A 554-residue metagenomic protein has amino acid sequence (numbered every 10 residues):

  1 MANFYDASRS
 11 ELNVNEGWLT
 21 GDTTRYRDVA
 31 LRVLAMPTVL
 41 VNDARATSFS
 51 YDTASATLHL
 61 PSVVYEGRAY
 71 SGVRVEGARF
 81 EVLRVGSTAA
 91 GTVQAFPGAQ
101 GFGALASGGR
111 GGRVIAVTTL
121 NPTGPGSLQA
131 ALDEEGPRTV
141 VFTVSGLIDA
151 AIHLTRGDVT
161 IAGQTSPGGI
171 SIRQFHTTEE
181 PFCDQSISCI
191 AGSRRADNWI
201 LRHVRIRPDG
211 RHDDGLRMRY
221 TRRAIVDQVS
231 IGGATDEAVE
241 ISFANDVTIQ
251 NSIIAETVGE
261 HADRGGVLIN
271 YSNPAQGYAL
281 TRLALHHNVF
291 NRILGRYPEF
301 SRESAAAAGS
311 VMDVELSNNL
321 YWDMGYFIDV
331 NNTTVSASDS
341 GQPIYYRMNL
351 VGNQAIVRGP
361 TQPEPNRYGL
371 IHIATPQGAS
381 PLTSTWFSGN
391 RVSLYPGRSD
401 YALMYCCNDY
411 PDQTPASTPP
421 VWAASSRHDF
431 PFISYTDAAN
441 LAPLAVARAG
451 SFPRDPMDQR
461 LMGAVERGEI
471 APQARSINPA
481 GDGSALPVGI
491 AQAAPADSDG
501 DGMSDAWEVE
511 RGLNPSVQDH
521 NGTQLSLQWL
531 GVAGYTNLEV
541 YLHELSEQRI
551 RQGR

Functional and structural regions predicted by a protein language model:
V29-R32: Short tryptophan-centered beta-strand motifs in secreted/extracellular beta-sheet-rich domains of glycan-recognition
A95-V140, H520: Acidic Gly/Asp/Thr-rich repetitive segments characteristic of extracellular carbohydrate-active and adhesion proteins
Q129-G136, L147-T160, G168-R202, P208-R222 (+1 more regions): Extracellular beta-strand-rich solenoid/capping regions of secreted or surface-exposed proteins that bind or remodel
D158, A162-Q164, R195-P208, Y220-G233 (+4 more regions): Right-handed parallel beta-helix
Q174-G192, G210-R217, G233-I241, H261-G277 (+3 more regions): Extracellular beta-strand/beta-solenoid scaffold signature
R302-S304, G309-A480: Extracellular beta-rich repeat passengers
P479-R554: Extracellular calcium-associated, cysteine-rich motifs in secreted modular proteins
